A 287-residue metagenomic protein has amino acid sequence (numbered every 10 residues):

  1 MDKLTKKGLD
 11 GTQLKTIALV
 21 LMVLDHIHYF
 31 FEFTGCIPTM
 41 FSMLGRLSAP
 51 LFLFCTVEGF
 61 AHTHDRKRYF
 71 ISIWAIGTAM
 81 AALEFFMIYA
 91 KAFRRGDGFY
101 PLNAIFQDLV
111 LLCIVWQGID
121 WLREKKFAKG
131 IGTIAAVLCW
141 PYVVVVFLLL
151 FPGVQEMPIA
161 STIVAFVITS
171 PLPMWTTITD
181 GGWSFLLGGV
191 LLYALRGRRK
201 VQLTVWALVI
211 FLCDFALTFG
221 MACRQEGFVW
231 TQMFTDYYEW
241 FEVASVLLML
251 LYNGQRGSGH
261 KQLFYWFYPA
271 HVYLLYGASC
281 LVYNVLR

Functional and structural regions predicted by a protein language model:
M1-R287: Alpha-helical transmembrane segments and their immediate juxtamembrane cytosolic regions
